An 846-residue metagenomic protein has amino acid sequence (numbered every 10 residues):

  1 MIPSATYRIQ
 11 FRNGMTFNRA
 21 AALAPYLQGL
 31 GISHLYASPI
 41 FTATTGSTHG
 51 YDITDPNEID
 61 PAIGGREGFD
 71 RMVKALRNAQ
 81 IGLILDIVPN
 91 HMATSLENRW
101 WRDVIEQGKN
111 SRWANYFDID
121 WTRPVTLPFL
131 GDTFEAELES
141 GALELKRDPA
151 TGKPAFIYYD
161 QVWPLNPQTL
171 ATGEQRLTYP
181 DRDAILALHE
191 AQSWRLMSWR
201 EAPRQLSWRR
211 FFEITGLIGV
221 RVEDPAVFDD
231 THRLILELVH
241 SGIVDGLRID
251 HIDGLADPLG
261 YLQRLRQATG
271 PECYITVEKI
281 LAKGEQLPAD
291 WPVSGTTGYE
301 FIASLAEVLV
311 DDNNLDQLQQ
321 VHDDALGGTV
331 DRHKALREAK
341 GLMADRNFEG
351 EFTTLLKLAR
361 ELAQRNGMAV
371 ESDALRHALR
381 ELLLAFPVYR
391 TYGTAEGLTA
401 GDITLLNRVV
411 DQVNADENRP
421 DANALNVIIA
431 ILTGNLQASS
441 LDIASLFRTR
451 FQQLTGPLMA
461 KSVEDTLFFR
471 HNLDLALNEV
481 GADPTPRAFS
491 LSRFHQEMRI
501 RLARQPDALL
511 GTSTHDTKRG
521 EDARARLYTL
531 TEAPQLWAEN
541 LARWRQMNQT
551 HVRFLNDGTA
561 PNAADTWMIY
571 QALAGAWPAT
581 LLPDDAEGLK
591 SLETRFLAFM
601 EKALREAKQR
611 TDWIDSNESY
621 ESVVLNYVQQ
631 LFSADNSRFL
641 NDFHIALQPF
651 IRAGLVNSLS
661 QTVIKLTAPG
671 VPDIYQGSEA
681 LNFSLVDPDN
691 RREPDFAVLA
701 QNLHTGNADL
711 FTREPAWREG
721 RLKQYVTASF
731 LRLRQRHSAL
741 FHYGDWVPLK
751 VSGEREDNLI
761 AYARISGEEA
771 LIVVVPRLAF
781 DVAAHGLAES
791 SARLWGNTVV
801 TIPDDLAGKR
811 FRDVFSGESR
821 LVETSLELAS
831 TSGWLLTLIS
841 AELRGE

Functional and structural regions predicted by a protein language model:
M1-T45, I53, N57-A62, D70 (+10 more regions): Carbohydrate-interacting/catalytic domains
Q10, G246-H251: Short catalytic-loop micro-motif centered on adjacent basic/acidic residues
P25, A37, I81, Y116 (+1 more regions): Activation on extended, non-transmembrane soluble regions of large proteins
T45-H49, T94: Short glycine-biased active-site loop of nucleotidyltransferases that positions the nucleotide triphosphate and helps
M72-I119: Hydrophobic or amphipathic alpha-helical targeting/insertion segments
N90, I249-L255, P715: Conserved short loop/turn motifs at secondary-structure junctions
I119-E201: DnaQ-like (DEDDh/DEDDy) 3′-5′ exonuclease domain used for proofreading and 3′-end trimming on nucleic acids
